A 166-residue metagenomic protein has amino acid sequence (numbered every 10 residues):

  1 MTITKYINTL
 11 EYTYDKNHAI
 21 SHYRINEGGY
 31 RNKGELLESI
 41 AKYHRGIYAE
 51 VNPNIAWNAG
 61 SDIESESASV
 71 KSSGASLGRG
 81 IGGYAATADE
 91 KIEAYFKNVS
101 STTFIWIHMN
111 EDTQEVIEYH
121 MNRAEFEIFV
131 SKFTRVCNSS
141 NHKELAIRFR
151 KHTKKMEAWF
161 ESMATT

Functional and structural regions predicted by a protein language model:
M1-T166: Nucleic-acid endonuclease domains
